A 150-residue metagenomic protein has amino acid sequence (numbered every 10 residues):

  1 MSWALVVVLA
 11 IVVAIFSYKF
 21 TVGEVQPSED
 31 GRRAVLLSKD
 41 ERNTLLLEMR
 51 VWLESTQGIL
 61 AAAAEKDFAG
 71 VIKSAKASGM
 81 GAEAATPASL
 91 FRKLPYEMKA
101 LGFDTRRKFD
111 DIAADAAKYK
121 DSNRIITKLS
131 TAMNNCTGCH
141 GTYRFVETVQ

Functional and structural regions predicted by a protein language model:
S2-K19: Hydrophobic membrane-insertion alpha-helices, especially the h-region of bacterial N-terminal signal peptides
V22-Q150: Sequence context surrounding c-type heme c attachment/ligation sites in exported
